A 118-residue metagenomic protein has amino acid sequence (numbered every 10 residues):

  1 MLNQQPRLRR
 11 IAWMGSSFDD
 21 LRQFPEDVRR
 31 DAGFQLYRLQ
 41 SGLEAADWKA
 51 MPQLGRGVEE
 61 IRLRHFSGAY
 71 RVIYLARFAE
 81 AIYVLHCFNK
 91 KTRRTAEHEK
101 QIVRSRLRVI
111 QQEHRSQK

Functional and structural regions predicted by a protein language model:
M1-A69, F78-A81, N89-K118: Basic, Lys/Arg-enriched alpha-helical interface segments
V72: Portal/gating segments that form or line small-molecule/metal binding sites
L75: Catalytic DNA-binding helix-loop module of base-excision-repair DNA glycosylases/AP lyases
L85: Conserved catalytic cores of phosphodiester-cleaving nucleases, focusing on short active-site segments
